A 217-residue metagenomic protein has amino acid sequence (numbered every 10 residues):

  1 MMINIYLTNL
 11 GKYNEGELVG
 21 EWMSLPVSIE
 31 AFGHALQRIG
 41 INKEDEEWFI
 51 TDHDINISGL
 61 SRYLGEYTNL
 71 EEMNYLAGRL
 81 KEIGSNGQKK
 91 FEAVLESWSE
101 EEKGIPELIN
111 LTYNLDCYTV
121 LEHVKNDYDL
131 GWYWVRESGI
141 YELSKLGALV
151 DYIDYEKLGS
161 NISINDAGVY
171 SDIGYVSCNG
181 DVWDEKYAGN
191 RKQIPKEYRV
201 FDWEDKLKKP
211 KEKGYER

Functional and structural regions predicted by a protein language model:
M1-D45: N-terminal ordered "arm"
I5, E21, W48, G174 (+1 more regions): A broad, low-specificity signal marking well-ordered, structured residues that form hydrophobic/aromatic
T8-G11, F49-D52, D129-Y133: Short, compositionally biased low-complexity segments
T8-N14, H53-I55, V176-N179: Short, flexible beta-strand-to-coil junctions
E30-I105: Structured domain cores in non-transmembrane regions
N110-C178: Amphipathic protein-protein interaction modules
D154, W203-R217: Non-Sec secretion/translocation targeting segments of pathogen effectors
S160-W203: Long, highly charged low-complexity segments enriched in Glu/Asp and Lys/Arg with interspersed Ser/Thr
